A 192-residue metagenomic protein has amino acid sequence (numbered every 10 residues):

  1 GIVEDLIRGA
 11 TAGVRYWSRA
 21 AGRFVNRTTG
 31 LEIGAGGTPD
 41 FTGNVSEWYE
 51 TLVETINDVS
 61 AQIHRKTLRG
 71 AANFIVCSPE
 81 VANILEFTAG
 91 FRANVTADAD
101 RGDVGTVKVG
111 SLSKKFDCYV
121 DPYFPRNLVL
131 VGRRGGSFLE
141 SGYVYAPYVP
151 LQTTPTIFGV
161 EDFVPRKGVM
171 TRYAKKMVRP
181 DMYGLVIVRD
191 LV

Functional and structural regions predicted by a protein language model:
G1-V25: Short, glycine/acidic-rich hinge or "gate" loops at secondary-structure transitions that mediate conformational
R19-Q62, R69-F74, E80-V192: Sequence/fold signature of self-assembling virion shell proteins
